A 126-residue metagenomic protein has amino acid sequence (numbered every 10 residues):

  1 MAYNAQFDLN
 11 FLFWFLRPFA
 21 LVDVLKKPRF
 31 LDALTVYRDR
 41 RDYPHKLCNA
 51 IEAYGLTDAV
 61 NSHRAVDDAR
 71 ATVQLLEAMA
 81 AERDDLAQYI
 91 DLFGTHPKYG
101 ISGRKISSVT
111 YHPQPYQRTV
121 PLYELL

Functional and structural regions predicted by a protein language model:
A2-L126: DEDD superfamily 3′-5′ metal-dependent exonuclease/proofreading module
